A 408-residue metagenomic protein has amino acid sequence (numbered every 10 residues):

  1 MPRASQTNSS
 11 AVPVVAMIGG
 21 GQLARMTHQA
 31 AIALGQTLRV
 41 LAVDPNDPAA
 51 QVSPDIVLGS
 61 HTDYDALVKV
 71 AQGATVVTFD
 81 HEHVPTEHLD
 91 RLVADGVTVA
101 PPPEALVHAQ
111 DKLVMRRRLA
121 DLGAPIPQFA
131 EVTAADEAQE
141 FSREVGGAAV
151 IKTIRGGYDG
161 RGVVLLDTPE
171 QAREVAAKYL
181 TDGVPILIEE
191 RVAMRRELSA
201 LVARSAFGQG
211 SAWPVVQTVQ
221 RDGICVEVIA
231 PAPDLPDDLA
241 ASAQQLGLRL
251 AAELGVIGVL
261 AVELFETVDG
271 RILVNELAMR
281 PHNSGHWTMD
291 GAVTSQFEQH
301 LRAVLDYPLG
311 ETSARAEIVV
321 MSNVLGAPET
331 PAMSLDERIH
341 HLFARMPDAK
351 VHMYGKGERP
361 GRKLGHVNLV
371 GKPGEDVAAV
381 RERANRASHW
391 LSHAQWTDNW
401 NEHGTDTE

Functional and structural regions predicted by a protein language model:
M1-V114, D121, D136: ATP-binding N-terminal substructure of ATP-dependent carboxylate-amine bond-forming enzymes
R3, R302-E408: Peripheral (often C-terminal) accessory segments that flank ATP-dependent C-N-forming ligase machineries
P13, P127, R161, R196-L198 (+6 more regions): Change "...and in nucleic-acid phosphodiester-cleaving endonucleases..." to "...and in nucleic-acid processing enzymes
P101-V163, P169: A conserved helix-loop-beta module that forms one wall/lid of the active-site cleft in ATP-utilizing catalytic domains
Q128, A148-I151, V184-E189, L260-A261 (+2 more regions): A short linear hydrophobic-aromatic micro-motif
V163-D269: Internal nucleotide-binding/catalytic subdomain
S242-V262, V268, A278-A332: Active-site "cap" helix and flanking loop/linker of ATP-utilizing ligase/carboxylase catalytic domains
